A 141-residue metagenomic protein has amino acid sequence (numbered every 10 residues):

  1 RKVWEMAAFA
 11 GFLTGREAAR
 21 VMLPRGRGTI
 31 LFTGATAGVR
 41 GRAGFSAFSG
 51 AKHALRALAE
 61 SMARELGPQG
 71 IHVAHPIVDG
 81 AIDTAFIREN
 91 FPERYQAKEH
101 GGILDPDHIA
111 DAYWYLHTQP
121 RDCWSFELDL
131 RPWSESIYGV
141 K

Functional and structural regions predicted by a protein language model:
V3: A hydrophobic alpha-helix adjacent to the NAD(P)-binding/active-site core of NAD(P)-dependent oxidoreductases, strongly
G15-R16, E60: A short, exposed helix-loop element centered on a Lys and neighboring polar residues
E17-G26: A short helix-coil junction within the Rossmann-fold of NAD(P)-dependent oxidoreductases
R25, R42-A43, I87: Conserved catalytic-core motifs of eukaryotic protein kinase domains, centered on the activation segment
T29-A54, E60, R64-P68, I82: Catalytic loop of short-chain dehydrogenase/reductase
P68-G80, R94-Y138: C-terminal helical subdomain
